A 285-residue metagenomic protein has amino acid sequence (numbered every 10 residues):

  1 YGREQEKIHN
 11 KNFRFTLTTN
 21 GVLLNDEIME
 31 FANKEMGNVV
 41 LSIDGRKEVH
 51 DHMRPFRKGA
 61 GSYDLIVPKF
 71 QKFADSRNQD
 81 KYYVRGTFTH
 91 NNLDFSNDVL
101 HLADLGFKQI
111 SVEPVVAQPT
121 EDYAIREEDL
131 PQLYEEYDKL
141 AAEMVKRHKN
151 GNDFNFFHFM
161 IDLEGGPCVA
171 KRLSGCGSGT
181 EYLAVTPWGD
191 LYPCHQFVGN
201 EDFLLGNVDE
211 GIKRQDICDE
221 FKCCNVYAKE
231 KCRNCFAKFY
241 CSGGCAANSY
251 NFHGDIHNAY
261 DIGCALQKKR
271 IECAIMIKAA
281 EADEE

Functional and structural regions predicted by a protein language model:
Y1-V115: Radical SAM/AdoMet-radical enzyme domain recognition
E27, L65-P68, N97, Q132-E135 (+5 more regions): Generic recognition of stable, solvent-exposed alpha-helical segments in well-folded globular domains
K47-D51, P119-D122, G244: Short acidic/His/Gly/Ser-rich catalytic and metal-binding motifs that mark active-site loops of diverse hydrolases
F56, A60, E127-Y134, N258: Short, conserved loop/turn and helix-capping segments at secondary-structure boundaries that abut family-defining
N91-D98, I161-G177, A228-G254: Amphipathic, soluble alpha/beta structural segments
E121-N200, Y240: A C-terminal junction/extension of Radical SAM enzymes
V198-E285: Flexible mid-to-C-terminal extensions adjoining Fe-S/redox cofactors in radical SAM and related proteins
